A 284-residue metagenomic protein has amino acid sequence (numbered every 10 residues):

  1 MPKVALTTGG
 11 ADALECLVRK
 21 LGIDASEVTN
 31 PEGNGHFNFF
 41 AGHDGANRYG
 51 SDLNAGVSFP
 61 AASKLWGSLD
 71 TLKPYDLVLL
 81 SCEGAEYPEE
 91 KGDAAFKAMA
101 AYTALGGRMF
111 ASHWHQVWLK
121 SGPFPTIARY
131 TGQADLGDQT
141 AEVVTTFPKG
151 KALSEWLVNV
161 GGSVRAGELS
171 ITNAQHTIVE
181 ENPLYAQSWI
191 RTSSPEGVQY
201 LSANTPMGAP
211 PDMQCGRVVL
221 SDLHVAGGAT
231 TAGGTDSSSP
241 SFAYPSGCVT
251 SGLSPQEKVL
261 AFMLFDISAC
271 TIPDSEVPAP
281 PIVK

Functional and structural regions predicted by a protein language model:
M1, D70-P74, Y102-L105, P195 (+1 more regions): Extracellular/periplasmic catalytic domains that process cell-envelope and extracellular macromolecules
M1-G9: Short hydrophobic beta-strand segments
A11, S112, W118-V143, E196-Q199 (+1 more regions): Extracellular ligand-binding/catalytic regions of CAZymes and related secreted enzymes and adhesion modules
A11-P125: Helical hinge/lid and interdomain linker segments adjacent to catalytic or ligand-binding clefts that mediate domain
D12, D93-A100, A104, K151 (+1 more regions): A structural signal for well-ordered alpha-helical segments within the folded catalytic domains of diverse enzymes
A25-P31, E168-L169, I272-P280: Surface-exposed patches in mature extracellular/periplasmic domains of secreted proteins
Y49-K73, L79-S81, E86-A94, G162-G208: A Trp-anchored, charged/polar loop motif used as the substrate-binding/catalytic surface of acyl/ester-handling
G84-P183, S193: A glycine-rich, often tryptophan-bearing local segment used as a flexible ligand/cofactor-contacting loop or short
